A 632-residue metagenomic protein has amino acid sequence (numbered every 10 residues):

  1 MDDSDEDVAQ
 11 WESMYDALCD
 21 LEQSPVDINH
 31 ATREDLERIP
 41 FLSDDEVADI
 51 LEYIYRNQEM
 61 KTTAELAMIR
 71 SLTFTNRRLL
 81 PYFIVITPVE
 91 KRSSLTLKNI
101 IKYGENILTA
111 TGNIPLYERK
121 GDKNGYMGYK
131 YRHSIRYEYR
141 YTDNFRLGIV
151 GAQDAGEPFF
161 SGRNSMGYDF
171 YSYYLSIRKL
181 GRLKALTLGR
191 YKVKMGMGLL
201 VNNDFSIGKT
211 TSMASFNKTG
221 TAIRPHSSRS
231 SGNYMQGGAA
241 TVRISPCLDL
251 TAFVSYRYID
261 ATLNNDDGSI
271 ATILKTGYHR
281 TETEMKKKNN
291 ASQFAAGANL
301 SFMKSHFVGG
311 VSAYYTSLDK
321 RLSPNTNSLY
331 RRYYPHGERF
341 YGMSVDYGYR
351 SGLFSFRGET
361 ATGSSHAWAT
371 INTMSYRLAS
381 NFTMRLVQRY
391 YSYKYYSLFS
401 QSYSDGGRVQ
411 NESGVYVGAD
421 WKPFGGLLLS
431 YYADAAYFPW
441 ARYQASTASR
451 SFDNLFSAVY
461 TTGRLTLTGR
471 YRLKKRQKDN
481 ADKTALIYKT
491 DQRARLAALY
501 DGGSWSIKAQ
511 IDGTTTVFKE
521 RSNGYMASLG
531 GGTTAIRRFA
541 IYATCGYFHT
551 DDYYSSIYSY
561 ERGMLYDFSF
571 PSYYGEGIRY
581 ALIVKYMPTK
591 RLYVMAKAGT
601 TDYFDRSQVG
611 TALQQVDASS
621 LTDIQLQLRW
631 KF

Functional and structural regions predicted by a protein language model:
D2-C19, A48, R56-E59, A67-G104 (+2 more regions): Alpha-helical interaction/regulatory segments in DNA maintenance proteins
W11-T63, L80-V85, Q153, E157: Amphipathic, charged-and-aliphatic alpha-helical interface segments that function as noncatalytic docking
L95-K123, Y139, D143-I149, G309 (+1 more regions): Transmembrane beta-strand segments of Gram-negative outer membrane beta-barrel proteins
P115-I135, Y139-L147, G151-G156, R163-Y171 (+3 more regions): Outer-membrane beta-barrel translocator/receptor signature
Y126-K130, N233-M235, N289-N325, R332-F632: Exposed, low-structure sequence patches enriched in small/polar residues
A152-F170, R224-S231, K286-N289, A361-G363 (+1 more regions): Outer-membrane beta-barrel proteins
M166-D260, T383-S397, R538-Y553: Outer membrane beta-barrel
G232-T281, N289-A291, A295-S301: Aromatic- and glycine-enriched pocket-lining scaffold segments that form the walls of small-molecule binding clefts
